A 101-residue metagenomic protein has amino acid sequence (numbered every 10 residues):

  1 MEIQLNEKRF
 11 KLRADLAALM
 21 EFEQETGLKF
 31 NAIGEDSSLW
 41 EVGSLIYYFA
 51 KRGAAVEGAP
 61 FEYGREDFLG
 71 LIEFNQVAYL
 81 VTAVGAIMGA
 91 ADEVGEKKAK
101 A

Functional and structural regions predicted by a protein language model:
M1-R9, Q24-W40, A54-A101: Charged interaction scaffolds used for protein-protein
L12, M20-E23: Short amphipathic alpha-helical "interface-anchor" segments enriched in bulky aromatics
D15: Residue-level signal for threonine
